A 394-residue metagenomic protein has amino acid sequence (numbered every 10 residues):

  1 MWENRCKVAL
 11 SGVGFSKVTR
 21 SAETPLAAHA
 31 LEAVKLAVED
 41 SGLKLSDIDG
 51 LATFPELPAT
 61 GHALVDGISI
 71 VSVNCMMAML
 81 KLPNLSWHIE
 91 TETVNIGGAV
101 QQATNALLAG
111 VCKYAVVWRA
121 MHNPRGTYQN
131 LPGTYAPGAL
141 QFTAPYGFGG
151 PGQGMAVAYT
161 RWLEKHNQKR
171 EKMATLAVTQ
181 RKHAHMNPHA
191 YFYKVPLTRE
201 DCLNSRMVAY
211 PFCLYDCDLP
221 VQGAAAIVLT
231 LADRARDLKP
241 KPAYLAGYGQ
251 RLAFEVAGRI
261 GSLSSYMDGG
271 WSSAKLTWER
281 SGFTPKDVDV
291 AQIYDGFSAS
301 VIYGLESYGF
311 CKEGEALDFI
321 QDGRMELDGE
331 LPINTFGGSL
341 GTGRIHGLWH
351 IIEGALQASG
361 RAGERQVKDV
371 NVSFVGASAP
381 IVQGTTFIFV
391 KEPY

Functional and structural regions predicted by a protein language model:
M1-A27, L36, A174-T175, M207-S272 (+6 more regions): Condensing-enzyme catalytic core mediating Claisen C-C bond formation in acyl metabolism
M1-V94, Q102, A106, W162-K169 (+6 more regions): Conserved active-site "lid/cap" helical segment
W2-C6, T60-W118, H122-G154, Y193-C217 (+3 more regions): Conserved catalytic cysteine-centered active-site region of acyl-thioester-dependent Claisen-condensing enzymes
A22-T24, Q101, G126-P132, H185-H189 (+4 more regions): Short acidic, glycine/serine/threonine-rich loops at helix termini
L45-P55, S86-T91, A115-A120, E171-T179 (+5 more regions): Beta-strand segments within the central parallel beta-sheet cores of soluble alpha/beta enzyme folds
A59-V71, A257-S262, D295-D318, G329 (+1 more regions): Short glycine/threonine-rich loop-to-helix capping motif typified by GTGT followed within a few residues by an Asp-Pro
E90-M121, G152-M186, I227-D233, T342-A362: Active-site-proximal alpha-helical scaffold in enzymes
S264-W271, K275-S298, S307, S339-G343: Extended C-terminal subregions enriched in glycine
